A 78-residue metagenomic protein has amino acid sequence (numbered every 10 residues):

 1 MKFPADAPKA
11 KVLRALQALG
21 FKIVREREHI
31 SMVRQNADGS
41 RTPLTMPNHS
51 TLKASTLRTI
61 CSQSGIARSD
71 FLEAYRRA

Functional and structural regions predicted by a protein language model:
M1-E26, I30, R34, D38: N-terminal first-folded block
K2, P47, C61: Short, flexible active-site loop motifs that bind/organize anionic cofactors or intermediates
K9, T42, S64: Contiguous, function-dense segments enriched for cysteine-driven chemistry and partner/ligand-binding capacity
S31-Q35, P43-T51, T56: Amphipathic, hydrophobic secondary-structure cores in small proteins
D38-P43, L72: Alpha-helix boundary/capping detector
T51-A78: C-terminal structural segments of small proteins and small subunits
